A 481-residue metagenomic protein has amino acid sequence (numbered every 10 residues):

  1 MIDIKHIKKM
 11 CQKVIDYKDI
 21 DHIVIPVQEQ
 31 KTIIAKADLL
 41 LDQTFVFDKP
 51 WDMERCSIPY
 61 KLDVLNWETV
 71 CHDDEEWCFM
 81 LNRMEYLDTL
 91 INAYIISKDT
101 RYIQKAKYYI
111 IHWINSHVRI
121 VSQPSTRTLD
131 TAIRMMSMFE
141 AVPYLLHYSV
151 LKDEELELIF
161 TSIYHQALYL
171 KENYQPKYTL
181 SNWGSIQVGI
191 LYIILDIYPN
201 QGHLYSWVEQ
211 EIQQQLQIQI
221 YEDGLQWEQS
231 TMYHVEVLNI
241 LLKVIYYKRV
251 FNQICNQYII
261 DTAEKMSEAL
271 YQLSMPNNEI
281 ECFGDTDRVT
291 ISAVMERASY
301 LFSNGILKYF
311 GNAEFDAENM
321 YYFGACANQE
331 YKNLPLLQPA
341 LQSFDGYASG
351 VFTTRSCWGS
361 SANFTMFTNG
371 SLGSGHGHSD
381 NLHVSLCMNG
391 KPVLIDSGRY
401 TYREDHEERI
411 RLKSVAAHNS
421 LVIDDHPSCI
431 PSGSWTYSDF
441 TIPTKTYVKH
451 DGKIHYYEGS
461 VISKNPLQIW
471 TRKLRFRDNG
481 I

Functional and structural regions predicted by a protein language model:
M1-P59: Extreme N-terminal leader/anchor segments
D48-E68, M80-L81, K107-Y109: Short alpha-helical hairpin
D63-D73, A132-A141, S185-I194, Q229-I240 (+3 more regions): Carbohydrate-binding/catalytic loop surfaces
D74-E264: Aromatic-lined, polymer-binding surfaces characteristic of secreted/periplasmic polysaccharide-degrading enzymes
L225-L394, Y447-H450, H455: Carbohydrate-active enzyme catalytic cores, enriched for enzymes that act on polyanionic acidic polysaccharides
N369-L382, R399-E404, S463-L467: Glycine-rich phosphate/pyrophosphate-binding beta-alpha loops
S379-P443: Active-site rim segments in enzyme catalytic domains, especially the processed small/beta chain of N-terminal
G452-I481: Acidic, contiguous internal or C-terminal segments within carbohydrate-active enzymes that form a structured patch used
